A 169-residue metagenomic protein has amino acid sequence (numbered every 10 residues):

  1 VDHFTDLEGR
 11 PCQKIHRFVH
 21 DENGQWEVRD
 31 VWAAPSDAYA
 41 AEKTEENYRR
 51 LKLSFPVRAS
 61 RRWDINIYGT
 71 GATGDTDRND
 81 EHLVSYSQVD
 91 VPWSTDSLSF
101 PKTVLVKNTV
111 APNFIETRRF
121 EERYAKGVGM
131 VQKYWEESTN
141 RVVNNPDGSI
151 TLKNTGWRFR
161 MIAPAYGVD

Functional and structural regions predicted by a protein language model:
V1-D169: Conserved functional acidic sites
